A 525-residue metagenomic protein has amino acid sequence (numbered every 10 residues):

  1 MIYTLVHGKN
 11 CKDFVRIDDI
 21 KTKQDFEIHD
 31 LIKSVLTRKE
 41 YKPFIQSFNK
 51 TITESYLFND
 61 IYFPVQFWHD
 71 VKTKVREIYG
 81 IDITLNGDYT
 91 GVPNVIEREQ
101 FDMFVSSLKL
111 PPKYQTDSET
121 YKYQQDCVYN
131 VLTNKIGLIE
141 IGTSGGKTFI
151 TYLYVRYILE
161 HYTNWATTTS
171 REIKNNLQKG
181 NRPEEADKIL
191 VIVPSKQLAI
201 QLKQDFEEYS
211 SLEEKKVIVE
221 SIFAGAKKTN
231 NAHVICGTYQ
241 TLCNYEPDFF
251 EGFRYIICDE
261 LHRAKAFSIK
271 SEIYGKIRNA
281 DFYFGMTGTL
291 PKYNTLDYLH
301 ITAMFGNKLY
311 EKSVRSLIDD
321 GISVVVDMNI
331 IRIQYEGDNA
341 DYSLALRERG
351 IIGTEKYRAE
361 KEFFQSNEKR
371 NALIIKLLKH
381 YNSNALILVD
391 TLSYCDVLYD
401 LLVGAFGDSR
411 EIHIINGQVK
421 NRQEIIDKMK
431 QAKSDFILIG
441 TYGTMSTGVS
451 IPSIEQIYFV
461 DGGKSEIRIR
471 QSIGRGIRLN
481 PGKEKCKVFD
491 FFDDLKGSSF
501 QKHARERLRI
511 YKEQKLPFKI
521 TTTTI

Functional and structural regions predicted by a protein language model:
N134-I158: Walker A/P-loop
T148-L153, Y157, T168, E172-L177 (+2 more regions): Conserved Walker A/P-loop ATP-binding site and its immediately adjacent core in helicase/helicase-like ATPase domains
I218-T229, D396-V397, R410-M445: Conserved helicase ATPase core of P-loop NTP-dependent helicases/translocases
A224-Y255, A266-S271, T444: Conserved helix/coil segment N-terminal to the catalytic DExD/H
F253-R254, V449-G462, K487-D490: A short beta-strand element within the Helicase C-terminal
H262-D327, Y511: Post-DEXD/H (motif II) to motif III coupling segment of the RecA-like Helicase ATP-binding lobe
G350-D390, V397-G404: Conserved interdomain hinge at the start of the Helicase C-terminal
G476-R505: Conserved segment of the helicase C-terminal RecA-like domain
